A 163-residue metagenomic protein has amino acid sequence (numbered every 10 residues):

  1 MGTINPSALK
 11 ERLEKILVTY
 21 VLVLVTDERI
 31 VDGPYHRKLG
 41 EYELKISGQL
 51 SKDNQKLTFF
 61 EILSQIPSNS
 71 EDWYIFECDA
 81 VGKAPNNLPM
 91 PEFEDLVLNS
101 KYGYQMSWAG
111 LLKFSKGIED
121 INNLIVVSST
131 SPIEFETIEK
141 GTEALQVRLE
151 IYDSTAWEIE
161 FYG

Functional and structural regions predicted by a protein language model:
M1-R37: N-terminal amphipathic/basic-hydrophobic helices that include classical n-h-c signal peptides and signal-anchor
L13, L17, I62-P67, S115-I118: Hydrophobic, Leu/Ile/Phe/Ala-enriched alpha-helical segments that form helix-helix packing faces
V21-V23, D72-V81, I121-S128: Short glycine-rich, low-complexity/disordered patches
L22-L24, R29, G33-Y74: Long, hydrophobic N-terminal alpha-helical segment
K45-S47, V127, E150, E160: Residues in well-ordered beta-strands of folded domains
K56-K101: N-terminal interaction modules that seed assembly of large macromolecular complexes
L88-L149: Surface-exposed, low-hydrophobicity interaction/linker segments
E143-G163: Short, compact, well-ordered microdomains
